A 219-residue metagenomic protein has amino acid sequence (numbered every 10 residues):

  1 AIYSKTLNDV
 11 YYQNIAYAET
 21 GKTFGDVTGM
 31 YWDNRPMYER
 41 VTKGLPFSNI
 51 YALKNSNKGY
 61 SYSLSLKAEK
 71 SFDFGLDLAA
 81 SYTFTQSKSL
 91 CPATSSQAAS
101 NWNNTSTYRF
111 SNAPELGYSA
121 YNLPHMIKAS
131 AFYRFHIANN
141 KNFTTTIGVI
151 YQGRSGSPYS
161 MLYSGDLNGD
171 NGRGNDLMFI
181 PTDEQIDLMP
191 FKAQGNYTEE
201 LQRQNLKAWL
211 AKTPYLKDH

Functional and structural regions predicted by a protein language model:
A1-H219: Short, solvent-exposed micro-motifs at the edges of structured domains
